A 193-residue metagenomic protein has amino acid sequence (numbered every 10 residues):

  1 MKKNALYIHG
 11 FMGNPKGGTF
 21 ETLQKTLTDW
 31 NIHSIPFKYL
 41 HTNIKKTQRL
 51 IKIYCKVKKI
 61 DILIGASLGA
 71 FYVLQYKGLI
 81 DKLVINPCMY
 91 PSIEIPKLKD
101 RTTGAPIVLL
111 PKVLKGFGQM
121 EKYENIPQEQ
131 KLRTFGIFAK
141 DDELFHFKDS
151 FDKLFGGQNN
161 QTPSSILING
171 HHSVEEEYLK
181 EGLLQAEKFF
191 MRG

Functional and structural regions predicted by a protein language model:
K2-V57, H172: Active-site catalytic motif of lipid deacylating hydrolases and related acyltransferases
L6-F11, I64, I137-A139: Short hydrophobic segments within beta-strands
M12, K38, G69, C88 (+1 more regions): Catalytic metal-binding/acid-base residues of hydrolase active sites
K16, F20-Q24, V73, K148-D152: Short, highly selective alpha-helical patches that border small-molecule cofactor pockets in redox/cofactor-processing
I60-L63, T134: Generic beta-sheet signal
I64-L74: Gly/Ala-rich beta-loop-alpha elbow adjacent to hydrolase catalytic centers
I80-G193: The alpha/beta-hydrolase serine catalytic core
